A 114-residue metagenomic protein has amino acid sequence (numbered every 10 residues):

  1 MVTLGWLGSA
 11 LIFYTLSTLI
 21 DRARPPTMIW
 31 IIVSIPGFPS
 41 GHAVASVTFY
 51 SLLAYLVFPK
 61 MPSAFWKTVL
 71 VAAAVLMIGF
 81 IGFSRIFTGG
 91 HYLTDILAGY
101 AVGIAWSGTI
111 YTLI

Functional and structural regions predicted by a protein language model:
M1-A10: Interfacial segments of alpha-helical transmembrane regions
A10-T15, S40-V44: Mid-bilayer segments of alpha-helical transmembrane spans in multi-pass integral membrane proteins that mediate
I12-D21, S84-R85: C-terminal TM-helix exit segments that contain a strictly Trp-centered aromatic cap at the helix terminus
T18-T27, I114: A cytosolic-side transmembrane-helix exit/cap motif
I29-I114: Membrane-embedded catalytic cores of phosphoryl/pyrophosphoryl-handling enzymes
